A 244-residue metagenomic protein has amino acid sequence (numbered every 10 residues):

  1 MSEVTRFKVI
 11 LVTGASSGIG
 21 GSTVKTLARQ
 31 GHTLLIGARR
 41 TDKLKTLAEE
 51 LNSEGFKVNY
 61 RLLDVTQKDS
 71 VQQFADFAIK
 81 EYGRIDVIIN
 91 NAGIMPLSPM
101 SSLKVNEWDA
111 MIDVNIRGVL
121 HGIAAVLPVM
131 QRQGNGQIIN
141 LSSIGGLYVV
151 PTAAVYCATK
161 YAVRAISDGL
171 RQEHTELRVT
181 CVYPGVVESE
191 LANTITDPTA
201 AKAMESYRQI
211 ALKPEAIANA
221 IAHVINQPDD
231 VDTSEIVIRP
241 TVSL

Functional and structural regions predicted by a protein language model:
S16-S17: Conserved glycine-rich cofactor-binding loop
Q30-L47: Conserved glycine-rich Rossmann-like NAD(P)H-binding loop of the short-chain dehydrogenase/reductase
T41-D42, L62-Q73, V105: The beta1-alpha1 cofactor-binding region of Rossmann-like NAD(H)/NADP(H)-dependent oxidoreductases
P99-M100, E107-D109: Substrate-binding pocket helix/loop in short-chain dehydrogenase/reductase
I123, T159: Active-site helix of classical SDR
S143: Residue(s) in the substrate-gating loop at a strand-loop-helix junction that position the organic substrate next
C181-V182, A201-L244: C-terminal helical subdomain
